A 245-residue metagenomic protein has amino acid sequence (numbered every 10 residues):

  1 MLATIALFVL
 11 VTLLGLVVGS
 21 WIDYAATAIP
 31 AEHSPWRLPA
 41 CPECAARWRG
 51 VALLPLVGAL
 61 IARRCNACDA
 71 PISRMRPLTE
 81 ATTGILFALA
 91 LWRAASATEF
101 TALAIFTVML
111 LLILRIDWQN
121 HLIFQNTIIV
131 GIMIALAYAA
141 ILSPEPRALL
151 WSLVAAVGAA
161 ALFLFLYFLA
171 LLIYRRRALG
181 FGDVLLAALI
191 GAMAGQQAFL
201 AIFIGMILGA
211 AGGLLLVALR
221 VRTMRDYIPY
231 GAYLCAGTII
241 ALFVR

Functional and structural regions predicted by a protein language model:
M1-I29: Long, highly hydrophobic alpha-helical transmembrane signal-anchor segments
V11, F100-G212: Functional transmembrane core segments of multi-pass inner-membrane proteins
S20-A28, A62-A70, L110-L122, F165-R176 (+1 more regions): C-terminal ends of transmembrane helices
S20-R76: Membrane-proximal soluble regions of multi-pass membrane proteins
I72-A81, Q125-N126: Select subsegments of transmembrane alpha-helices in polytopic membrane proteins, especially boundary-proximal
A90-A102: Transmembrane helix-loop-helix
G180-L185, L214-I240: Interfacial loop-to-transmembrane junctions
L242-R245: Juxtamembrane boundary at the C-terminal end of a transmembrane helix
